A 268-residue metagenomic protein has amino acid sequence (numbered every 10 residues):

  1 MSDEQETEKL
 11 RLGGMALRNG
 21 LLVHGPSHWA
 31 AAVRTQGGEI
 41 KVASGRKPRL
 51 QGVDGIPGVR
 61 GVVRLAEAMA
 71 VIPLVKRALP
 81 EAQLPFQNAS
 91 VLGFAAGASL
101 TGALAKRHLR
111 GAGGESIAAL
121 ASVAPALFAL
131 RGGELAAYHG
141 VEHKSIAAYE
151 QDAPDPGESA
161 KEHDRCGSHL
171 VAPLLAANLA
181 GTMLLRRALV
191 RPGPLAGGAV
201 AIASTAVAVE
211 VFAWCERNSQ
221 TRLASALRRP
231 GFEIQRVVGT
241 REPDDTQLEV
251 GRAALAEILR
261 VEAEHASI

Functional and structural regions predicted by a protein language model:
M1-I268: Short amphipathic, positively biased membrane-proximal segments that drive organelle/inner-membrane targeting
